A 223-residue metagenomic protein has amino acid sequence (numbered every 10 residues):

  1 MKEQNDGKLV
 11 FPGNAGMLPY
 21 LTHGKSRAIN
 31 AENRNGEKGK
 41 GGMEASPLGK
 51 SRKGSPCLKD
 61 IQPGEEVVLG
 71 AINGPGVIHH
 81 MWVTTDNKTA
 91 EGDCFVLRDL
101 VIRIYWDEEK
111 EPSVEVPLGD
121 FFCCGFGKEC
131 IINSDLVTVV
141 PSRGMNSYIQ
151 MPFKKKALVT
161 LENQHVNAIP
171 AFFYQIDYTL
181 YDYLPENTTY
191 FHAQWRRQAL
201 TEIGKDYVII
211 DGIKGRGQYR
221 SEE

Functional and structural regions predicted by a protein language model:
M1-S221: Beta-strand-centric surfaces of beta-sandwich/beta-rich domains
